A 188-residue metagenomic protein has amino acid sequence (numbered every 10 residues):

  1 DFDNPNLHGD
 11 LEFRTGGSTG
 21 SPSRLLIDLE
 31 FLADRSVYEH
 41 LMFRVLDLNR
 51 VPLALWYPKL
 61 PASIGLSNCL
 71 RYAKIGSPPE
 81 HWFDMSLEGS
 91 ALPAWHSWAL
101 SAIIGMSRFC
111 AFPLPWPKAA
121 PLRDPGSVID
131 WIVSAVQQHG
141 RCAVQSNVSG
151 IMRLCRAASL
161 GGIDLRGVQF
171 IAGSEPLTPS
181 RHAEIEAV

Functional and structural regions predicted by a protein language model:
D1-V188: Active-site phosphate/ATP/adenylate-binding loop shared across adenylate-forming ligases
